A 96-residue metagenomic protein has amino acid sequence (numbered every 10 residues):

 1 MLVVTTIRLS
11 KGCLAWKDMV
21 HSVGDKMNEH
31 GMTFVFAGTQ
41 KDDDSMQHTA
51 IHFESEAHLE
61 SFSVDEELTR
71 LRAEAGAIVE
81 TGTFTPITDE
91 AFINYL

Functional and structural regions predicted by a protein language model:
M1-H48, H52-V64, T69, E80-L96: Short S/T/G/P-rich N-terminal loop/turn motif that feeds into the first structured element of a domain
R70-G76: Outer-membrane beta-barrel domain signature
